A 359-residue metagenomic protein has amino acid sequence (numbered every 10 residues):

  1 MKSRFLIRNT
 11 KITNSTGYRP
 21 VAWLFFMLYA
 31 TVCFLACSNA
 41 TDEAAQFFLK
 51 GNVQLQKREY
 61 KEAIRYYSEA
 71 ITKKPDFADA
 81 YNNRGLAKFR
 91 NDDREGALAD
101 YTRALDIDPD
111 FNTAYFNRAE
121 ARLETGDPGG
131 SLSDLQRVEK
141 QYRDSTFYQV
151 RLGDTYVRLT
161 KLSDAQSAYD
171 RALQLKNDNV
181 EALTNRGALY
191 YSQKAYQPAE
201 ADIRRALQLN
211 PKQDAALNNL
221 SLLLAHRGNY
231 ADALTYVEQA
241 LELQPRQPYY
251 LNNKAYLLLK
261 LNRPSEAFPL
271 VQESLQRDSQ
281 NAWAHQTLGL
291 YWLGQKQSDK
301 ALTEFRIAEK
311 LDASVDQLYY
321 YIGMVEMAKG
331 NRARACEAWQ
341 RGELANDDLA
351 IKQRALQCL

Functional and structural regions predicted by a protein language model:
S38-A40: Bacterial signal peptide processing site
D42-K73, L86, R90, E120 (+2 more regions): Alpha-helical segment of the N-proximal tetratricopeptide repeat
E43-A45, A78-D79, N112-T113, S145-F147 (+6 more regions): Helix-start (N-cap) detector for alpha-helical repeat units in TPR-like alpha-solenoids, especially tetratricopeptide
L49, N83, R90, N117 (+7 more regions): Canonical tetratricopeptide repeat
K57-Y66, N91-R103, T125-R137, L159-R171 (+5 more regions): Structural signature of tandem alpha-helical TPR/SEL1-like repeats, specifically the intra-repeat loop/turn
K73, I107, Q141-Y142, L175 (+5 more regions): Structural marker of alpha-solenoid helical repeat scaffolds
Q317-L359: Terminal, low-structured helical/coil segments at or just beyond the last alpha-helical repeat
